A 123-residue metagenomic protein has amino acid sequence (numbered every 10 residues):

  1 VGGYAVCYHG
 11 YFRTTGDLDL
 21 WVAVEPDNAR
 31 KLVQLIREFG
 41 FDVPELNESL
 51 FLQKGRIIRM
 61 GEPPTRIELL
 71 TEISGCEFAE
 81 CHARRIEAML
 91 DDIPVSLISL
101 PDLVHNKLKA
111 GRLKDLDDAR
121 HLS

Functional and structural regions predicted by a protein language model:
V1-S123: Compositionally biased terminal segments of proteins
